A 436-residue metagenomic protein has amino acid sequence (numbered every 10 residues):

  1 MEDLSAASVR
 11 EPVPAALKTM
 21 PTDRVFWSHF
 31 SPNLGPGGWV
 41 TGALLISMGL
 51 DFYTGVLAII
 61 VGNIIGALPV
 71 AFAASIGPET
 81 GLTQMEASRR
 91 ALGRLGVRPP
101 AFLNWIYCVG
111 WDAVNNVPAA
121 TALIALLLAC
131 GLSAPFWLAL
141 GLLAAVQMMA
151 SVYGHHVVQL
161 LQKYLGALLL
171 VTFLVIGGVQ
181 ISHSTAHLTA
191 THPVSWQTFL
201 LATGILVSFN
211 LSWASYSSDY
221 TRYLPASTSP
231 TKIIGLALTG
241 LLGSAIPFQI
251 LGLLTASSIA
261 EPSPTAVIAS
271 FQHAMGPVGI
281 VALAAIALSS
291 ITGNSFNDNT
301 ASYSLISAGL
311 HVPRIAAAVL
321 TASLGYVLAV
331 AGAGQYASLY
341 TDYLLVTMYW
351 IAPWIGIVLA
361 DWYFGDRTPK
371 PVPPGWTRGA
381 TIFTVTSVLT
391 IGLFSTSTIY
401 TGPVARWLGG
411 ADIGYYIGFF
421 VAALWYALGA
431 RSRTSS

Functional and structural regions predicted by a protein language model:
M1-Y53, T198-G204, R222-K232, R433-S435: Membrane-interface "cap" regions at the ends of multi-pass membrane proteins
A16, I355-L428, S432, S436: C-terminal membrane-solvent junction of multi-pass transporters and transport-like membrane proteins
G35-G38, V61-P69, N104-N115, L168-V179 (+4 more regions): Selective recognition of specific alpha-helical transmembrane segments in multi-pass small-molecule
S47-M48, S75, P99, T121-C130 (+6 more regions): Membrane-water interface regions at transmembrane-helix termini and the short interhelical loops of multi-pass membrane
I59-L92, P99-A113, A427, T434: Juxtamembrane transmembrane-helix boundary signature
V97-G131, S290-S307: Hydrophobic transmembrane alpha-helices that form the core helical bundles of multi-pass secondary transporters
A101, L128-Y153, A167-G178, T203-S217 (+5 more regions): Transmembrane alpha-helical segments of multi-pass small-molecule transport proteins
S151, A167-H192, V207-L211, L251-S258 (+2 more regions): Hydrophobic alpha-helical segments and their helix-loop junctions in multi-pass secondary transporters
